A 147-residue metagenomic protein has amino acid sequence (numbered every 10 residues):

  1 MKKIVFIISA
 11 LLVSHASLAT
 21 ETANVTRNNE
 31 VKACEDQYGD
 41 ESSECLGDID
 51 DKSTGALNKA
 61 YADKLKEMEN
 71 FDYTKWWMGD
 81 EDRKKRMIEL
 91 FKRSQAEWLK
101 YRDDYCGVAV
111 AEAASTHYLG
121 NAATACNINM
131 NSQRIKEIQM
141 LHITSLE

Functional and structural regions predicted by a protein language model:
K2-I8: Sec-dependent signal peptide recognition, specifically the positively charged N-region followed immediately by
I8-S9, D104: A ubiquitous, low-specificity "background" feature that marks scattered single residues across proteins without
V13-A16: N-terminal signal peptide c-region/cleavage motif recognized by signal peptidases
T20-E147: N-terminal alpha-helical modules
